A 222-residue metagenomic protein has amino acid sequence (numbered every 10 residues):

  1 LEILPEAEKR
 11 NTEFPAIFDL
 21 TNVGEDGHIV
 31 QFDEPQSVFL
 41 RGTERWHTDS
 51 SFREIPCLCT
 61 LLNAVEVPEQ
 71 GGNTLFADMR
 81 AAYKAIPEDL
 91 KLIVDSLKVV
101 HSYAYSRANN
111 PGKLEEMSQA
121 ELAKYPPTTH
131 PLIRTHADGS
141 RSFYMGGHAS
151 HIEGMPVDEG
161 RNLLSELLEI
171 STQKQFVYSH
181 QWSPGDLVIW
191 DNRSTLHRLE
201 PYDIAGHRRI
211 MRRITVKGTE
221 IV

Functional and structural regions predicted by a protein language model:
L1-I189, R193-V222: Fe(II)/2-oxoglutarate oxygenase catalytic core
